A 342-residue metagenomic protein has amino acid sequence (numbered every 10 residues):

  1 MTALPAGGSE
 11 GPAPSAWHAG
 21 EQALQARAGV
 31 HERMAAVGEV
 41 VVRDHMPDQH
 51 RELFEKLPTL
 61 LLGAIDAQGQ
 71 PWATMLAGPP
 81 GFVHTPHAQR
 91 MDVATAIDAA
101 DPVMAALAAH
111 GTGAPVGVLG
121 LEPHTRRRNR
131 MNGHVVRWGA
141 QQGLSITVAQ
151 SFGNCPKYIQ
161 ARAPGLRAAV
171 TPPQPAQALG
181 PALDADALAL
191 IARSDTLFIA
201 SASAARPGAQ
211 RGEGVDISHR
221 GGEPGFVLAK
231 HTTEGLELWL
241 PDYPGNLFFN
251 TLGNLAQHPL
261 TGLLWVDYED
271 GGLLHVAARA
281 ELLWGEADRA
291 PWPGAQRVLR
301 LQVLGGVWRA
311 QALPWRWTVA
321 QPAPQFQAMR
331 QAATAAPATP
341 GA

Functional and structural regions predicted by a protein language model:
M1-A342: Binding-site signature for planar aromatic cofactors or substrates
